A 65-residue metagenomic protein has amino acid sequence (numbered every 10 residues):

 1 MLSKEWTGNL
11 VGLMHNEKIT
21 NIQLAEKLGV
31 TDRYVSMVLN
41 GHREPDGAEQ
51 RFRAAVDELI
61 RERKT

Functional and structural regions predicted by a protein language model:
M1-L2, R43, F52-A55: N-terminal flexible/basic segments that precede or flank functional cores
M1-N16, E62: A short, Lys/Arg-rich alpha-helix, primarily the initiator
L10, N21, D32: Helix-turn-helix DNA-binding elements, focusing on the entry/boundary residues of the two helices that contact DNA
L24-A25: Short alpha-helical "recognition helix" segments of helix-turn-helix
T31-E44: Recognition helix of helix-turn-helix/homeodomain-like DNA-binding domains that insert into the DNA major groove
A48-T65: DNA major-groove recognition helix of helix-turn-helix/homeodomain DNA-binding modules
